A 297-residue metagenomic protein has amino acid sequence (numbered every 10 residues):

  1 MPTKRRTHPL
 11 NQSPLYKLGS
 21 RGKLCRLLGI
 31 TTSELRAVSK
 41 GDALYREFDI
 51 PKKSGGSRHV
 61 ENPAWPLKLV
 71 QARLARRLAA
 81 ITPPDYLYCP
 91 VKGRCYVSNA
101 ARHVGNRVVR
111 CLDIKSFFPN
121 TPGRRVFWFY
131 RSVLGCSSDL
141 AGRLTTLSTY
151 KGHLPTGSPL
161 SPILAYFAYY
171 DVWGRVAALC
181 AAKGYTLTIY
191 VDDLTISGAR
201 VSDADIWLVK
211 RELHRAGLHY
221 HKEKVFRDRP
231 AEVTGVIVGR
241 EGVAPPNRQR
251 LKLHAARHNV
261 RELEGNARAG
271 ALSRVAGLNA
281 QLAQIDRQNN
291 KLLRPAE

Functional and structural regions predicted by a protein language model:
M1-P51, G55-L112, F117-S158, F167-A178 (+1 more regions): Right-hand nucleic-acid polymerase module
P84, C180-L187: Surface-exposed helix-capping loop/turn segments at secondary-structure junctions
T186-Y190, K222-K224: Short beta-strand
